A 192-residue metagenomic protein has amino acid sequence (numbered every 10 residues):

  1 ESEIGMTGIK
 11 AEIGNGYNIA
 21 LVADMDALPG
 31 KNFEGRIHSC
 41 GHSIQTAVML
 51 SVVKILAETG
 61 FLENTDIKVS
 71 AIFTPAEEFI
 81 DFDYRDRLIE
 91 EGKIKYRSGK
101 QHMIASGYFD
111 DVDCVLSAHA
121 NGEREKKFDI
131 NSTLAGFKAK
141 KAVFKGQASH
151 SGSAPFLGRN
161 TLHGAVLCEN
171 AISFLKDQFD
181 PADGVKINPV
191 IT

Functional and structural regions predicted by a protein language model:
E1-S2: N-terminal helical capping/dimerization or prosegment-like subdomains of hydrolases acting on amide or phosphate bonds
T7-G8, G16, L28-S39, S43 (+1 more regions): Histidine/acidic-residue-rich, glycine-tolerant segments that coordinate divalent metal ions
I19-A20: Conserved beta-strand elements of the Class I
S39-L56: Active-site alpha-helical elements of protease catalytic centers
S51-V69: Flexible, small-residue-rich helix->loop connector segments that border functional cores
